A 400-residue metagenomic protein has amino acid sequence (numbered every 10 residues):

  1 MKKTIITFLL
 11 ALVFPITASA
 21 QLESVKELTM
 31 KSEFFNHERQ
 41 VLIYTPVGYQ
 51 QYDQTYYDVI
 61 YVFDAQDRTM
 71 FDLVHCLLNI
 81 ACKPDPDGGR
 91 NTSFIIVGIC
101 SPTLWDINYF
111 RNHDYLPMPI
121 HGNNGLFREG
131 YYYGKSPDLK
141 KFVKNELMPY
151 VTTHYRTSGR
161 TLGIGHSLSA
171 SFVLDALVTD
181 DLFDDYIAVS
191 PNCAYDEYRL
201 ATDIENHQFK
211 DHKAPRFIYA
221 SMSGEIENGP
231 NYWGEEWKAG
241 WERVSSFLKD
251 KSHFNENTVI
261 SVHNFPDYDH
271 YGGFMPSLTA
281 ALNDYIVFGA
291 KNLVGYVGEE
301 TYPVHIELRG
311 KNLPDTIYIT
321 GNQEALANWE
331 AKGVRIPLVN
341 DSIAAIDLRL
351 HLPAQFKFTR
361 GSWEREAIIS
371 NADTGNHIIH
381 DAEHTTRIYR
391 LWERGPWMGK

Functional and structural regions predicted by a protein language model:
T4-T17: Sec-dependent N-terminal signal peptides
Q21-E299, D315, T320-A325, V339-A344 (+1 more regions): Non-catalytic cap/lid and distal C-terminal segments of serine-dependent acyl enzymes
Y115-L116, L348-L352, L391-G395: Secondary-structure transition/turn motif
N123-G125, E256, R309, R349 (+1 more regions): First exposed extracellular module after export/assembly in secreted or surface-exposed proteins
Y302-G310: A short, amphipathic beta-strand motif
G310-P353, G361-D381: Aromatic-rich carbohydrate-binding modules that target alpha-glucans
H384-K400: Compositionally biased low-complexity segments at domain edges in trafficked proteins and select soluble regulators
